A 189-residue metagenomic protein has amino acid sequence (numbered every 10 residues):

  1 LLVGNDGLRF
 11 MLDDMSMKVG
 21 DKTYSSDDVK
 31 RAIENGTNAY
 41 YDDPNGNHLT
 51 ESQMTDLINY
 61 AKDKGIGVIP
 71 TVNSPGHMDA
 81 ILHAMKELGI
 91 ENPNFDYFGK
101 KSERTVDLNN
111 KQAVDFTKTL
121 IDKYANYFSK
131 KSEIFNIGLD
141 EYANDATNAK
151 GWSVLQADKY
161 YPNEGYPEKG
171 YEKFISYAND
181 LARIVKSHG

Functional and structural regions predicted by a protein language model:
L1-N136, K150: Feature activates predominantly on carbohydrate-active enzymes
E103-G189: Active-site neighborhood of glycoside hydrolase catalytic domains
